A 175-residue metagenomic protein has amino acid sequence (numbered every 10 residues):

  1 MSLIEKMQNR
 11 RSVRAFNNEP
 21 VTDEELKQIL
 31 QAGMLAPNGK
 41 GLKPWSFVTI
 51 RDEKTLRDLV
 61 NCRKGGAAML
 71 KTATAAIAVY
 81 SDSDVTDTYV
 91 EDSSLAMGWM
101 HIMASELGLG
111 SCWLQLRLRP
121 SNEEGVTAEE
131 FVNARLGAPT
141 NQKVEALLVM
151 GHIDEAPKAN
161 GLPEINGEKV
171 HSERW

Functional and structural regions predicted by a protein language model:
M1-W175: Acidic, surface-exposed loops and disordered segments
